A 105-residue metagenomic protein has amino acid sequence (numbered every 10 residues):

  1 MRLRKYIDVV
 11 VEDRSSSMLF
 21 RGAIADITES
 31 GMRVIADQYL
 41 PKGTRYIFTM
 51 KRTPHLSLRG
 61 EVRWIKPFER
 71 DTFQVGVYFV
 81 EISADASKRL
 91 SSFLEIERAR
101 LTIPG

Functional and structural regions predicted by a protein language model:
M1-G105: Structured alpha-helical
